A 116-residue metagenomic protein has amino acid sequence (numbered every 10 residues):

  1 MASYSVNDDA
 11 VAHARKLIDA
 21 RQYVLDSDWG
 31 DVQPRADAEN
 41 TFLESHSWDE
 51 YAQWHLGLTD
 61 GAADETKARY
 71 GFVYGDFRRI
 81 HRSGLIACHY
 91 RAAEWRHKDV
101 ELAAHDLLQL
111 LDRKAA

Functional and structural regions predicted by a protein language model:
M1-A116: A charge-rich, low-complexity, intrinsically flexible signal that marks solvent-exposed coils, linkers, repeats
